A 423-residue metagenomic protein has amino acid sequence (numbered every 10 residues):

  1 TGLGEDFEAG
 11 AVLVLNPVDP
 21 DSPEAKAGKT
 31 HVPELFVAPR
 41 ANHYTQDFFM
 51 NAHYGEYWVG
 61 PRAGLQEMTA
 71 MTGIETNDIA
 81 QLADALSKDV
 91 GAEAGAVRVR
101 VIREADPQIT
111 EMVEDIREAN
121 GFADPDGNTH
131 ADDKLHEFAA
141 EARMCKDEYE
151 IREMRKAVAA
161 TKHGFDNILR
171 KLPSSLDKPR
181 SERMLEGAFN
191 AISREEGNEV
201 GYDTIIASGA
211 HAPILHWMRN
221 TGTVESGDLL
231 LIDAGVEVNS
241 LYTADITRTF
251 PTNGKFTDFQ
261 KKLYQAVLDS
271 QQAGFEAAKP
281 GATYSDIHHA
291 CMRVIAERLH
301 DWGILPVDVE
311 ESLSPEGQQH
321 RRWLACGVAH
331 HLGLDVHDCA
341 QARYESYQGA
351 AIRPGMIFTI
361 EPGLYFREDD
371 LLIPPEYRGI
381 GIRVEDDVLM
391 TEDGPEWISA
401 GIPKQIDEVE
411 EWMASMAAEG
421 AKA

Functional and structural regions predicted by a protein language model:
T1-A423: Active-site neighborhoods and metal-handling regions in enzymes and metal-associated proteins
